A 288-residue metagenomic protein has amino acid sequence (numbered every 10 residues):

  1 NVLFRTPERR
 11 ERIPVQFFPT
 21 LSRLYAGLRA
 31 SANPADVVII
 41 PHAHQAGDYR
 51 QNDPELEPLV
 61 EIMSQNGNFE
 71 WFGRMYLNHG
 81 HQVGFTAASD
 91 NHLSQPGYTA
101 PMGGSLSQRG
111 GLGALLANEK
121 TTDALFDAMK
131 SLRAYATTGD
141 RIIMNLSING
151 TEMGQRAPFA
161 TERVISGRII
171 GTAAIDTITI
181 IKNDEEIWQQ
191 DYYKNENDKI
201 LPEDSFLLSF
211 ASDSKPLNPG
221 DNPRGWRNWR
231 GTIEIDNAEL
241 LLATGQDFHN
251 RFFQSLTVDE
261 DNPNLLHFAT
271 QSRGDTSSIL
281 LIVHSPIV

Functional and structural regions predicted by a protein language model:
N1-V288: Extended, charged catalytic domains and RNA/DNA-binding interfaces, predominantly in divalent-metal-using enzymes
